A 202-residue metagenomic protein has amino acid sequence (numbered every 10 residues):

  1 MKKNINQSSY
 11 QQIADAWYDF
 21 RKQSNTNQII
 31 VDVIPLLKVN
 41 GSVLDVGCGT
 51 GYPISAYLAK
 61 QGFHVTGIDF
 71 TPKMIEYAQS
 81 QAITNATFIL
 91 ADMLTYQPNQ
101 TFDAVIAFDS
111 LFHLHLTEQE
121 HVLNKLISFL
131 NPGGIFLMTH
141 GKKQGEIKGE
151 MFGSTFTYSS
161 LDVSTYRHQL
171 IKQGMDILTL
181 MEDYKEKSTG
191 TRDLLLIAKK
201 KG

Functional and structural regions predicted by a protein language model:
M1-K38, Q144: Conserved class I S-adenosyl-L-methionine
L44, T50-T95: Class I SAM-dependent methyltransferase SAM/SAH-binding core
I106-A107: A conserved beta-strand element that flanks and buttresses the S-adenosyl-L-methionine
E120-P132: A short glycine-rich, Lys/Arg-flanked "PGG" loop and its adjoining helix->strand segment in the class I
G133-H140: Conserved beta-strand signature within the Rossmann-like core of class I S-adenosyl-L-methionine
G141-T157: Short, glycine-/aromatic-enriched active-site segment of Class I SAM-dependent methyltransferases
Y158-G174: Short alpha-helix
E186-G202: Core SAM-dependent methyltransferase catalytic element
